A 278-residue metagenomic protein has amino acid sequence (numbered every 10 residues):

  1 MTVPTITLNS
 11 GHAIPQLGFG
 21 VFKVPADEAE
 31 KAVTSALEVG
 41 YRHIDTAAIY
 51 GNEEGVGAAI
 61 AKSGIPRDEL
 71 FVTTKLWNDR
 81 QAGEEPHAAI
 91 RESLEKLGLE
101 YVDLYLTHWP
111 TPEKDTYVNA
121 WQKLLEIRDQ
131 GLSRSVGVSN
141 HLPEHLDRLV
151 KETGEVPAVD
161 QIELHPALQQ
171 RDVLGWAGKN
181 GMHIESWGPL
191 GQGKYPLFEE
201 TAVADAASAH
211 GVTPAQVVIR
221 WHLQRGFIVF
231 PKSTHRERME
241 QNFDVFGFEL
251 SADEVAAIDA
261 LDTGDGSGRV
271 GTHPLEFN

Functional and structural regions predicted by a protein language model:
M1-L70, L190, A257, F277-N278: N-terminal binding-site loop/beta-alpha segment at the start of enzyme catalytic domains that lines or forms
L8-N9, G57-R67, R91-E100, R128 (+2 more regions): Acidic (Asp/Glu)-rich catalytic clusters
V24-D27, T46-G55, D79-E84, P112-D115 (+2 more regions): Acidic-and-aromatic substrate-binding clefts and catalytic sites of carbohydrate-active enzymes
P25-L37, A82-L97, E144-D147, L168-Q169: Short, acidic/polar
Y41, L99-V102, S133, P157: A structural motif
R67-R80, D103-P110, N140, L164: A short, structured active-site edge motif that brings together acidic residues
D79-W121: Glycine/small-residue-rich loop that forms an oxyanion/phosphate-binding "nest" at active or ligand-binding sites
P110-N278: Beta/alpha (TIM)-barrel catalytic core signal, keyed to glycine-rich beta->alpha loops juxtaposed to Asp/Glu that bind
